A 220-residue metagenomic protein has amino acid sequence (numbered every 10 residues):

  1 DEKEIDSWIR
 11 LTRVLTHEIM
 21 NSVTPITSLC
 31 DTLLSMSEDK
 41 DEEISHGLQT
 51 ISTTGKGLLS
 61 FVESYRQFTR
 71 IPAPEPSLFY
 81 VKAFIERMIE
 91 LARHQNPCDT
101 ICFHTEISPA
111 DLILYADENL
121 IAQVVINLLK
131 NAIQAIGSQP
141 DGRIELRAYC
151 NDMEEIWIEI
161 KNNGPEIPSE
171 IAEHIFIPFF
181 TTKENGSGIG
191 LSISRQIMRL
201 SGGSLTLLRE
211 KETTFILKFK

Functional and structural regions predicted by a protein language model:
L29, D41-Q95: Conserved DHp (HisKA) dimerization/phosphotransfer helix of two-component histidine kinases, i.e., the long coiled-coil
I71-P74, I113-A116, T182: Conserved micro-motifs of the catalytic ATP-binding
T100-L112: Conserved catalytic submotifs in the C-terminal HATPase_c
D141-E154: Short beta-strand/loop element within the Bergerat-fold HATPase_c
I167-P178: Short conserved segment of the HATPase_c
G190, S194: Short alpha-helical Gxxx[C/S/T] motif in the catalytic ATP-binding
G202-G203: Conserved glycine-rich
